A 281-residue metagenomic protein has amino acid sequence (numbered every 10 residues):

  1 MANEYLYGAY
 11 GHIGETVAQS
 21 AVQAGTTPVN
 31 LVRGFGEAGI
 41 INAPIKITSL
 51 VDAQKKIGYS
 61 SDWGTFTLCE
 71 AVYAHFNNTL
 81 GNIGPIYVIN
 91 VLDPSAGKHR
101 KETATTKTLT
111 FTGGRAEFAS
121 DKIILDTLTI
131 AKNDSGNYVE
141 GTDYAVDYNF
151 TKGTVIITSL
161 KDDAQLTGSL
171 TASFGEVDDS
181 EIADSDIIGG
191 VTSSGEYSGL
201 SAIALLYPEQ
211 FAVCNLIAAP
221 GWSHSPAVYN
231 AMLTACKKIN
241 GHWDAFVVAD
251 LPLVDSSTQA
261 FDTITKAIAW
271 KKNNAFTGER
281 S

Functional and structural regions predicted by a protein language model:
M1-S281: Surface-exposed assembly/interface segments
